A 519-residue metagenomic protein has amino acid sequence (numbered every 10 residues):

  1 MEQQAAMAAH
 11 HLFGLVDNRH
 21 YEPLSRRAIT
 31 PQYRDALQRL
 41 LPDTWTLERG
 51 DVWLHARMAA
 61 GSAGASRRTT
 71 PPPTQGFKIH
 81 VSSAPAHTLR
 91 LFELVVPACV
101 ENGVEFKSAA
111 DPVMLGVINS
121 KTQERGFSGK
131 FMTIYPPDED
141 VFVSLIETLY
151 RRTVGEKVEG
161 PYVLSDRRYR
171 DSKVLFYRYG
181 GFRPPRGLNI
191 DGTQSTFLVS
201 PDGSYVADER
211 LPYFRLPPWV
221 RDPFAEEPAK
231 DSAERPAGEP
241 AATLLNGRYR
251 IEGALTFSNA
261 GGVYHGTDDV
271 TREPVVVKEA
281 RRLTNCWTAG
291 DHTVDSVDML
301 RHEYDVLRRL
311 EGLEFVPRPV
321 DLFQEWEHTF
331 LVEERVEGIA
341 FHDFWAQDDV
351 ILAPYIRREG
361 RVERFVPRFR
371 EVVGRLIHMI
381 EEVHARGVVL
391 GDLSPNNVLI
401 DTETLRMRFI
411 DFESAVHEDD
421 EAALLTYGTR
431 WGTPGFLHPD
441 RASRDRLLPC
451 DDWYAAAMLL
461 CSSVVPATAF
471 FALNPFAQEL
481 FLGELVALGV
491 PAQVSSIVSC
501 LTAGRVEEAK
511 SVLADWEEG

Functional and structural regions predicted by a protein language model:
M7-S25, D191-E252: Juxta-kinase regulatory segment immediately upstream of eukaryotic protein kinase catalytic domains
Y33-A63, P228-V270: ATP-binding glycine-rich phosphate-binding loop
Q75-P85, G253-A254, N259-R301: ATP-binding glycine-rich loop module of kinase domains
R318-T329: Short beta-strand micro-motifs within the conserved protein kinase catalytic domain, predominantly in the N-lobe
E327-A340: Conserved short submotifs of the Hanks-type protein kinase catalytic core that shape the nucleotide-binding pocket
V372-V373: Activation segment signature within eukaryotic-like protein kinase domains
H384-I400: Catalytic-loop of the protein kinase fold
S414-L485, P491: C-lobe/activation-segment region of protein kinase-like
